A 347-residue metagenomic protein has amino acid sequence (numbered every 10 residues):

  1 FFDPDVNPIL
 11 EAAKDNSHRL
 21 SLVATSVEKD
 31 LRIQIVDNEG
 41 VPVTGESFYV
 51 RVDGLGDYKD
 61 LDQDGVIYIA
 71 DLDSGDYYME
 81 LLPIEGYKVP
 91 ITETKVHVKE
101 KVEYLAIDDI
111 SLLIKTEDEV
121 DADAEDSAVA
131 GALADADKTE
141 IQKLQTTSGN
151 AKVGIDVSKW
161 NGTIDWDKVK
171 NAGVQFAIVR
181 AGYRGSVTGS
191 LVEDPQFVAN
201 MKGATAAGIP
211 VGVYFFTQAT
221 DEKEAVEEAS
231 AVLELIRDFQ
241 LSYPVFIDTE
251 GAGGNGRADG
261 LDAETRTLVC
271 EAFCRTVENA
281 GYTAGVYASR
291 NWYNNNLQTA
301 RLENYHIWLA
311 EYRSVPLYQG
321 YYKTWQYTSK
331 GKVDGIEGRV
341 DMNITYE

Functional and structural regions predicted by a protein language model:
F1-S21, T25-V27, I84-K115: Structured interaction patches on ligand/partner-binding surfaces of diverse proteins
K29-D37, F48, I107, I114-D118: A short, amphipathic beta-strand motif
N38-G56: Short, ordered, surface-exposed loop/turn motifs in non-cytosolic proteins
D53-Y68: Short, acidic Ser/Thr/Gly-rich low-complexity loop/linker segments typical of extracellular and cell-surface proteins
V66-Y78, I84-E85: Short Pro-Gly-centered beta-turn/loop motif in secreted/extracellular proteins
V120-N161, A300-E347: Functionally critical loop-and-helix segments that line ligand-binding/catalytic clefts of soluble enzyme domains
T147-C274, E278-A280: Substrate-binding cleft of extracellular glycoside hydrolase catalytic domains
V277, G281-N294: Aromatic-lined carbohydrate-recognition surfaces of secreted/lumenal glycan-active proteins
